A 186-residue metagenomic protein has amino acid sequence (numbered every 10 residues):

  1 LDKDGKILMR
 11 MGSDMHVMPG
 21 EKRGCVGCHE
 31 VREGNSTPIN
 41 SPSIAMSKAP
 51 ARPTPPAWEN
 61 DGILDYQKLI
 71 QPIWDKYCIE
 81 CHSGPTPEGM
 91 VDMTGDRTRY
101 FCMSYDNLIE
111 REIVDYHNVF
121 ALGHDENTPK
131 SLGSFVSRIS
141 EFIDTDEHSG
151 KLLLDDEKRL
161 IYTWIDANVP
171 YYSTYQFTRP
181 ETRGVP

Functional and structural regions predicted by a protein language model:
L1-P186: Aromatic- and Gly/Pro-enriched helix-to-coil junctions and flexible linker segments
